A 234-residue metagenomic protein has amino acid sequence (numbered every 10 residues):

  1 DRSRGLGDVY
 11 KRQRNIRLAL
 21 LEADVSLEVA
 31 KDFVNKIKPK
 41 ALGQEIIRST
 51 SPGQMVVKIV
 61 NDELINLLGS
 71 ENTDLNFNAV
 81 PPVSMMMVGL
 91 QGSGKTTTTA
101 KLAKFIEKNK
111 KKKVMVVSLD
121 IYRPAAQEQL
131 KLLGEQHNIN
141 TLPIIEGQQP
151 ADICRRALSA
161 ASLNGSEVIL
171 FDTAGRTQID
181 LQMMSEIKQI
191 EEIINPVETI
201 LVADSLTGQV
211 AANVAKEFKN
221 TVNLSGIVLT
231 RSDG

Functional and structural regions predicted by a protein language model:
D1-Y10: Single conserved hydrophobic/aromatic residue that forms the stacking wall/gate of nucleotide- or nucleobase-binding
R12-L20, K36: A general alpha-helix detector
E22-V88, S93, T97-V214, V222-S225: Nucleotide-state-sensitive switch-loop elements of NTP-binding domains
T230: Phosphate-centric recognition/catalysis
D233-G234: Canonical P-loop GTPase G-domain recognition
